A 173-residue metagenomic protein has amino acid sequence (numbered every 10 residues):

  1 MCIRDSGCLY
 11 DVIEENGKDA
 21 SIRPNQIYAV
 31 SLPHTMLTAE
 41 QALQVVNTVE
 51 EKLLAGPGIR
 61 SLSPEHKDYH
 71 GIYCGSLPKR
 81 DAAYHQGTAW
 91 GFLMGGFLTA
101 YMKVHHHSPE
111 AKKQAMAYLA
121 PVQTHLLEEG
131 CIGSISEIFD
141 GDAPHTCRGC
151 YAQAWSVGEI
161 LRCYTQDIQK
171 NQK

Functional and structural regions predicted by a protein language model:
R4-Y73, A117, Q123-V157: Catalytic cores of carbohydrate-active enzymes
D19-S21, T88, K113: Short helix-capping and inter-helix turn/linker motifs at the boundaries of alpha-helical repeat units
P33-V46, Y101-M116, I168-K173: Structural helix-adjacent loops and short alpha-helical linkers that scaffold large soluble proteins
K67-H107, A111, L161-Q166: C-terminal substrate/ligand-recognition segments
A154-K173: Terminal, non-catalytic domain-edge segments
